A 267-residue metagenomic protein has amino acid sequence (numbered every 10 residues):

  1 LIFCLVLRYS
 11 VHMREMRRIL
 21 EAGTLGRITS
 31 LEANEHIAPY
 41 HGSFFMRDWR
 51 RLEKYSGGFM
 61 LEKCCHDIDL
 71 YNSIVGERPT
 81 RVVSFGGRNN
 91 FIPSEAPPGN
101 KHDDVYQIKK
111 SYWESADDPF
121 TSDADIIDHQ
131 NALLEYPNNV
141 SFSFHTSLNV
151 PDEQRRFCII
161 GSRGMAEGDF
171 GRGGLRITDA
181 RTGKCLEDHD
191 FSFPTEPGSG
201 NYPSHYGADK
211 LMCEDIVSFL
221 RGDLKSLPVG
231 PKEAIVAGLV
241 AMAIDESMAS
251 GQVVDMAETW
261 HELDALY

Functional and structural regions predicted by a protein language model:
L1-L5, S143-H145, P228: Short catalytic-loop micro-motif centered on adjacent basic/acidic residues
I2, L7-T121, G251: Predominantly a Rossmann-like dinucleotide-binding segment in NAD(P)-dependent oxidoreductases
R17, I68-N72, L133, C213 (+2 more regions): Non-transmembrane alpha-helical segments in soluble domains of secreted/periplasmic/extracellular proteins
F59-L61, F120-D125, S147-L148, H205-G207: Short Gly/Pro-enriched turn/cap motifs at secondary-structure boundaries
C65, F142-Q154: Glycine-rich phosphate/pyrophosphate-binding beta-alpha loops
R78-S84, S141-S143, M165-D169, S226-L227: Acidic/polar loop patches that form or flank catalytic/metal-binding clefts of enzymes that bind anionic ligands
I127, L133-N139, I160-G161: Active-site beta-strand termini and strand-to-loop segments that position acidic
H129, V150-Y267: C-terminal helical cap and adjacent loop that interface with cofactors, partners, or active-site loops
